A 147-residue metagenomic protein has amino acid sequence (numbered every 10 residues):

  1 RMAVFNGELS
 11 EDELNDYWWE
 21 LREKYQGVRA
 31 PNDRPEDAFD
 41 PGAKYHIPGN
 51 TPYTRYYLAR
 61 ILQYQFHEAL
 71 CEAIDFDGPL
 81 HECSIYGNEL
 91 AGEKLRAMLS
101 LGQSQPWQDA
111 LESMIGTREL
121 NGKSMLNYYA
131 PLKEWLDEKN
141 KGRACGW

Functional and structural regions predicted by a protein language model:
R1-W147: C-terminal, non-catalytic "cap/extension" segments appended to globular domains
